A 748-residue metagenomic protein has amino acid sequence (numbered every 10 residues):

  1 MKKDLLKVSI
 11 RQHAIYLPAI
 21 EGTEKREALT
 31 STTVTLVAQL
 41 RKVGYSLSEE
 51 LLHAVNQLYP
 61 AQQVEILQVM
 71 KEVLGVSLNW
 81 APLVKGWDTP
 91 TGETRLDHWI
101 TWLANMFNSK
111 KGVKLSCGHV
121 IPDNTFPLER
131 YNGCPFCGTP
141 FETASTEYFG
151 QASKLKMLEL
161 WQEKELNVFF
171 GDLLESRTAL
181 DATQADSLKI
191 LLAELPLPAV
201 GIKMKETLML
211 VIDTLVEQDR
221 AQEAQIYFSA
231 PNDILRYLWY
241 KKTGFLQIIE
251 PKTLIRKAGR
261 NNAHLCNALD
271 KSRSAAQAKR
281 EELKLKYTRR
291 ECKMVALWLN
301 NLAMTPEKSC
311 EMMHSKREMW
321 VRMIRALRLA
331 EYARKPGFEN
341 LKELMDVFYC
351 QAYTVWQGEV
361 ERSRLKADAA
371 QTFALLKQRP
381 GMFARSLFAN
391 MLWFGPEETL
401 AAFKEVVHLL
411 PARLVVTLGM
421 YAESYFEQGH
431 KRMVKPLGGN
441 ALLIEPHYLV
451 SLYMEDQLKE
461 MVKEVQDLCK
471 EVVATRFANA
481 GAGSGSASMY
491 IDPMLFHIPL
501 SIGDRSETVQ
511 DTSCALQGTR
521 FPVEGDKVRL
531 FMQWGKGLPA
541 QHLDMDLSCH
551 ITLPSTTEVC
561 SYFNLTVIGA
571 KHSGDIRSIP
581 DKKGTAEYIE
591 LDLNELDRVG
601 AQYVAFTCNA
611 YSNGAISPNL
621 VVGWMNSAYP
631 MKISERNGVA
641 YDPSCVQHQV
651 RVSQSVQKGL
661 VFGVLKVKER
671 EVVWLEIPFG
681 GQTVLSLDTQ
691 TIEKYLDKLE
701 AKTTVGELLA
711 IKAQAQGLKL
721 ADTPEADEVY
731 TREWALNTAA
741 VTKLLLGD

Functional and structural regions predicted by a protein language model:
M1-D748: Intrinsic-disorder/low-complexity signal
